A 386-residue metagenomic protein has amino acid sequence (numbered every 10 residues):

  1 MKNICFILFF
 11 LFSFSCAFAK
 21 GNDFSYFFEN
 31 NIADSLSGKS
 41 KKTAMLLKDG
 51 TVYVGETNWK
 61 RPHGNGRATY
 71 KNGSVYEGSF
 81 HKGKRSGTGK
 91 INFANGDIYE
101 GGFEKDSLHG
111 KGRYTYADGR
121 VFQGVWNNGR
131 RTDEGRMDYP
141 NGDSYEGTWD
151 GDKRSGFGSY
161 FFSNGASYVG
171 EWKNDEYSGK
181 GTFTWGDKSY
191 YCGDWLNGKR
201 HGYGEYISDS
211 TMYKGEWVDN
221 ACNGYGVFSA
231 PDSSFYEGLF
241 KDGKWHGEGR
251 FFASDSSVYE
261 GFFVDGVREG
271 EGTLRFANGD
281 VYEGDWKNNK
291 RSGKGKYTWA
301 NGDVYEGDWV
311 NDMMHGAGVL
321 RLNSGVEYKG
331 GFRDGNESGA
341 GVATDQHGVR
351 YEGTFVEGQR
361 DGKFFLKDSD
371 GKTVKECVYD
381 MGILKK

Functional and structural regions predicted by a protein language model:
C5-L11, C16-K386: Intrinsically disordered, low-complexity repeat tracts enriched in Gly/Pro/Ser/Thr and acidic residues, frequently
